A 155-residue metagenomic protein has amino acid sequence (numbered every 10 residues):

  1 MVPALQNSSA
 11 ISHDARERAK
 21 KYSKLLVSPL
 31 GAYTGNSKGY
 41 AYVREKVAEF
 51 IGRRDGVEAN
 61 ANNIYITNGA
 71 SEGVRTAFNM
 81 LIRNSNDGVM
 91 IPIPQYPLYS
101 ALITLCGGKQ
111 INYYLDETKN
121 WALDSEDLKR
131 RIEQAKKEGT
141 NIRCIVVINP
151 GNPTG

Functional and structural regions predicted by a protein language model:
M1-G69: N-terminal small-domain helix-loop-helix segment of the aminotransferase-like
V47, I64, V89-M90, I103 (+2 more regions): Generic structural signal for small/hydrophobic residues in well-ordered secondary structure, especially within
A48-G52, I82, V146: Amphipathic, well-packed alpha-helical segments that form the structural scaffold of globular domains
D55-E58, F78-R83: Glycine-rich helix-loop-beta junction characteristic of Rossmann-like nucleotide cofactor-binding loops
A59-I64, S85-G88, N141: Short acidic capping loops at alpha-helix termini that bridge into adjacent secondary structure
M80-I103: Conserved PLP-anchoring active-site segment centered on the Schiff-base-forming lysine
L105-Q110: A short helix-loop-beta submotif of the ANL/AMP-binding
I111, D116-G155: Active-site phosphate-binding strand-loop segment of PLP-dependent enzymes
